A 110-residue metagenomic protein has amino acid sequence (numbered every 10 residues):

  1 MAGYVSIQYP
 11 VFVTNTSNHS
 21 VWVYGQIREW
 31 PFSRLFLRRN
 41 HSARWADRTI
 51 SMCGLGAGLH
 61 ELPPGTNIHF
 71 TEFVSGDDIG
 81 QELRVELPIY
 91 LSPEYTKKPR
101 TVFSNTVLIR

Functional and structural regions predicted by a protein language model:
M1-Y4, S20-V21: Beta-sheet-dominated interaction scaffolds and their linkers
Y4-P10: Short, solvent-exposed loop/turn segments enriched in Ser/Thr/Gly
V11-G25: Asparagine-centered strand-capping/turn motif at beta-strand->loop junctions
W22-L62: The feature marks short-to-medium sequence segments in extracytoplasmic or secretory-pathway proteins
H60-E72: Short Pro-Gly-centered flexible turn/kink motifs
T71-R110: Terminal connector regions
